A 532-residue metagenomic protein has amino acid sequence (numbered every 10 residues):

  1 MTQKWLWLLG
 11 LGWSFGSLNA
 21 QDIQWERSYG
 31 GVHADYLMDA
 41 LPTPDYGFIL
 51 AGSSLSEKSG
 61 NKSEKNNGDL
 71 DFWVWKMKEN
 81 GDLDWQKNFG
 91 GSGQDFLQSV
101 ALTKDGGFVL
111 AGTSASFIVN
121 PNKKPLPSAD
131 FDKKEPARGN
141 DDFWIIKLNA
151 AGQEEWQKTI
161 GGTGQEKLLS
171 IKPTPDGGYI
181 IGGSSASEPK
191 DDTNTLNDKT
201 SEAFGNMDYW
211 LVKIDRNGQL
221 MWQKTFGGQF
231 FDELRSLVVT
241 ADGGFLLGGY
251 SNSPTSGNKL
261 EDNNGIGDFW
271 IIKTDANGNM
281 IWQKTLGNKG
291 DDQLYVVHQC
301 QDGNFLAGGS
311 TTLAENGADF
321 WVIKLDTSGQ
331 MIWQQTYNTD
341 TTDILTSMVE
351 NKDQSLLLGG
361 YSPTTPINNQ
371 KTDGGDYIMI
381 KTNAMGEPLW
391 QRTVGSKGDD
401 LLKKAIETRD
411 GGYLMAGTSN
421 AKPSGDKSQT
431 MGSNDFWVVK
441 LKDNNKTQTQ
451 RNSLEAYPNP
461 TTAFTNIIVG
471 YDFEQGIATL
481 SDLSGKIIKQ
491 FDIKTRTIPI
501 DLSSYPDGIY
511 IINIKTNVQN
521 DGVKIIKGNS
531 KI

Functional and structural regions predicted by a protein language model:
M1-W25, S530-I532: Bacterial Sec-dependent N-terminal signal peptides
Q3, D84, P499-D501: Poly-acidic low-complexity segments
G10-S14, P388, N466, K524: Enrichment for repetitive, rod-forming helical segments
W13, V296, T312, I468-V469 (+1 more regions): Short, flexible, glycine/charge-rich loop motifs used to bind or transfer phosphoryl groups or to couple energy/partner
N19-E455: A sequence-level/structural motif corresponding to short, flexible coil/turn segments enriched in small polar residues
K76, R451-Y457, T461-I532: C-terminal outer-membrane/trafficking sorting elements
